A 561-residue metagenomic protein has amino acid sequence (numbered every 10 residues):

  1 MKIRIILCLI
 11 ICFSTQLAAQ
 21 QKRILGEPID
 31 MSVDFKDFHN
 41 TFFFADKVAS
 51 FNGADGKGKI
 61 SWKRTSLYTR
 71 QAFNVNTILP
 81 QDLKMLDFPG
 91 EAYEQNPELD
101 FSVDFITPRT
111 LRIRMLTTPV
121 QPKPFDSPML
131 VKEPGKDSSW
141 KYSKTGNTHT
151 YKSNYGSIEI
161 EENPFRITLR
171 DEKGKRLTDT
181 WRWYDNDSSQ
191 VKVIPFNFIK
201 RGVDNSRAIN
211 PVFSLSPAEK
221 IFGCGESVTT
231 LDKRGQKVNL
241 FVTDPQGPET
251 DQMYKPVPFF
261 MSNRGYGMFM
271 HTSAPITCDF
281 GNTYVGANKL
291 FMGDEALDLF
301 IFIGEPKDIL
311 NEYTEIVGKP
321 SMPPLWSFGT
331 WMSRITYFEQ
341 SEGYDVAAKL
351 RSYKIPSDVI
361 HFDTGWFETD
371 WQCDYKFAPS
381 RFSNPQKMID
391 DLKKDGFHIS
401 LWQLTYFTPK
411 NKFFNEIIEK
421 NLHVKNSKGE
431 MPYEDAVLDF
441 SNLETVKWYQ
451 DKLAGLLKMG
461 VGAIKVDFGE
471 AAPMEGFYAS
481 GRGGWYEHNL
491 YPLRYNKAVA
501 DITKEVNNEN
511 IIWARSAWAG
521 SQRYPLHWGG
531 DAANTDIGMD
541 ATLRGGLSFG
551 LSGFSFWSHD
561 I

Functional and structural regions predicted by a protein language model:
M1-K22: Bacterial Sec-dependent N-terminal signal peptides
A18-V317, S321, L325-W326, I335 (+5 more regions): N-terminal accessory segment at the very beginning of proteins
L116-T118, F125-L130, E172, P356-I561: Aromatic- and carboxylate-enriched substrate-binding clefts and catalytic-loop regions of carbohydrate-active enzymes
D294, I301, T330-I335, T364 (+2 more regions): Short glycine-centered, acidic/aromatic-flanked micro-motifs in structured strand/loop junctions that mark active-site
Y313, T330-W331, L543-G546: Short alpha-helical scaffolding segments that buttress acidic/His motifs in well-ordered protein cores
S321-S333, N426-V437: N-terminal small/glycine-rich loop or linker at the start of catalytic domains across soluble metabolic enzymes
